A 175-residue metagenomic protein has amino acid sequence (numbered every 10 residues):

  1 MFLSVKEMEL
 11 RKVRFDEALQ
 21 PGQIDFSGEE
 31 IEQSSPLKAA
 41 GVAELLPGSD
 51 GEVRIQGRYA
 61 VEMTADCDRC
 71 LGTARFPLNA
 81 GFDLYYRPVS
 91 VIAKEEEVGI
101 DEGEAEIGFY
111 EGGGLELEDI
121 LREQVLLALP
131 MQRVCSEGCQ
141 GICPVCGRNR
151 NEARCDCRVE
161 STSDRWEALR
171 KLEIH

Functional and structural regions predicted by a protein language model:
M1-H175: Structured interface patches
